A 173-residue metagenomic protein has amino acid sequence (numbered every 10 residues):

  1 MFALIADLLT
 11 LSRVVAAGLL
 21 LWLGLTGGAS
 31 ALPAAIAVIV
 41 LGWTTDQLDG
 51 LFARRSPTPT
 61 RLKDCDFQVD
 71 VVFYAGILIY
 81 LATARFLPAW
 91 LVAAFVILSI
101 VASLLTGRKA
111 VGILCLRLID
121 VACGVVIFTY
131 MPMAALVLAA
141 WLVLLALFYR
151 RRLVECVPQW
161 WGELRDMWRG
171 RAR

Functional and structural regions predicted by a protein language model:
M1, T58-P59, P88, F148-R150: Alpha-helix initiation/capping motif
F2-A3, A102-R173: C-terminal membrane-associated helical module and adjoining short loops/tails
L4-V14, S30-A37, D64, Q68-V71 (+3 more regions): Alpha-helical transmembrane segments of integral membrane proteins
I5-R61, A93, I97: Membrane-embedded alpha-helical segments that form the functional core of polytopic membrane enzymes, especially those
L9, R55-T106: Multi-pass membrane catalytic core of lipid/isoprenoid biosynthesis enzymes
S12-L19, F67-I79, A94-L98, C115-V126 (+1 more regions): Core segments of transmembrane alpha-helices that mediate helix-helix packing or line hydrophobic substrate/ligand
L19-A37, A75-L91, V125-A139: Helix-coil boundary and interhelical linker segments in multi-pass alpha-helical membrane proteins
Q47-C65, V69, V154-R173: Cytosolic, membrane-interface loops and tails of multi-pass inner-membrane proteins
